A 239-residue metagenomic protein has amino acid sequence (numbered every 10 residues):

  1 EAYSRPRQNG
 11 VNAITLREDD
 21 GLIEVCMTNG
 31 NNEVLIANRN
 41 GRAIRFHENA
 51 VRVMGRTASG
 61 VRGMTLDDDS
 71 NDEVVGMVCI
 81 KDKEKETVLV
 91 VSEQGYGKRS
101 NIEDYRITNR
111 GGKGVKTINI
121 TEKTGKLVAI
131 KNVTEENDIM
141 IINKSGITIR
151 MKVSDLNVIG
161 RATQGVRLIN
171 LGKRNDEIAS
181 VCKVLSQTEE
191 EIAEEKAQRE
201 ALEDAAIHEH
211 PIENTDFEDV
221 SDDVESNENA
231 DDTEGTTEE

Functional and structural regions predicted by a protein language model:
E1-E239: C-terminal interaction appendages of subunits in large macromolecular complexes
